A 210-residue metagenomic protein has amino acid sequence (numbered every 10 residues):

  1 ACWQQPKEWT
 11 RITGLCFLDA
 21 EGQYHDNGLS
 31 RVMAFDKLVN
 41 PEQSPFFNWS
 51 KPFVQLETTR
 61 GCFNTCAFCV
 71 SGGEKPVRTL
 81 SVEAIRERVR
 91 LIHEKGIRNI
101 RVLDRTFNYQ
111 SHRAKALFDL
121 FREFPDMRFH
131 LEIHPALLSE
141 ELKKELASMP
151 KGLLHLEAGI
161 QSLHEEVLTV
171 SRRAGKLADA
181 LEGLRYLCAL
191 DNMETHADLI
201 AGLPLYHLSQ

Functional and structural regions predicted by a protein language model:
A1, R11-I12, A197, H207-Q210: Short, intrinsically disordered, charge-balanced linker/junction segments flanking boundaries in proteins
A1-L29: Glycine-rich beta-alpha loop elements in corrinoid/cobalamin-binding modules across cobalamin-dependent enzymes
E8, H25, F129, T195-A197: Acidic/polar loop patches that form or flank catalytic/metal-binding clefts of enzymes that bind anionic ligands
L29-P45: A short, charged helix-loop
M33-D36, L190-E194: C-terminal accessory region of radical SAM enzymes
N40-D191, A201: Radical SAM [4Fe-4S] cluster-binding motif and immediate context
N192, A201, Y206-Q210: Anion-coordinating catalytic cores for phosphoryl-, nucleotidyl-, and glycosidic chemistry
